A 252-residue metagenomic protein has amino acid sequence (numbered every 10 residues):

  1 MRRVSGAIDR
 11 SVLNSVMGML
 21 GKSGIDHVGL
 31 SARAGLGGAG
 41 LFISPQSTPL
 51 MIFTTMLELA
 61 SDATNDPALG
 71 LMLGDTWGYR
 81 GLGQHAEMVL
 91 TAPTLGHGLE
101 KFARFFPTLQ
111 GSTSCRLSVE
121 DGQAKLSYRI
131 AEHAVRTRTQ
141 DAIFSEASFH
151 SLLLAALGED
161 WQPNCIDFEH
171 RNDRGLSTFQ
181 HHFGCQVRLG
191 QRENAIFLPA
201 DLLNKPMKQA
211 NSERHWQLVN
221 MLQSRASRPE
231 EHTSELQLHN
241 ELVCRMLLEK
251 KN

Functional and structural regions predicted by a protein language model:
M1-L126, D173: N-terminal low-complexity or simple alpha-helical regulatory segments that function as activation/interaction modules
S127-Q140: A short interface-forming secondary-structure element
E132, L152-D160: Juxtamembrane segments at transmembrane-helix boundaries in multi-pass signal-transduction membrane proteins
R138-A142, E146, N211, H215: Short, charged, low-complexity patches
F149: Active-site-proximal loop/hinge segments that shape catalytic or ion-binding/gating pockets
W161-F179: Beta-rich nucleic-acid/ligand-interaction surfaces
T178-S234: Extended mid-to-C-terminal alpha-helical interaction segments
E231, E235-N252: Positively charged, low-complexity/disordered segments
